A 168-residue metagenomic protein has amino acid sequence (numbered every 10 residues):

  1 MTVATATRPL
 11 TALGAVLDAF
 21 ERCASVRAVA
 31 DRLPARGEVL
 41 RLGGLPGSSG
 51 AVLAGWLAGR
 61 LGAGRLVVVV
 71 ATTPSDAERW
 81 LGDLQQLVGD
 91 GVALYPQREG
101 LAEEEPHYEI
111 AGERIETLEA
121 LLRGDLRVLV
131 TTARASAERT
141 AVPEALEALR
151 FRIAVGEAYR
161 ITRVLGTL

Functional and structural regions predicted by a protein language model:
M1-L168: ASCE RecA-like P-loop NTPase motor cores that couple ATP hydrolysis to mechanical translocation on nucleic acids
